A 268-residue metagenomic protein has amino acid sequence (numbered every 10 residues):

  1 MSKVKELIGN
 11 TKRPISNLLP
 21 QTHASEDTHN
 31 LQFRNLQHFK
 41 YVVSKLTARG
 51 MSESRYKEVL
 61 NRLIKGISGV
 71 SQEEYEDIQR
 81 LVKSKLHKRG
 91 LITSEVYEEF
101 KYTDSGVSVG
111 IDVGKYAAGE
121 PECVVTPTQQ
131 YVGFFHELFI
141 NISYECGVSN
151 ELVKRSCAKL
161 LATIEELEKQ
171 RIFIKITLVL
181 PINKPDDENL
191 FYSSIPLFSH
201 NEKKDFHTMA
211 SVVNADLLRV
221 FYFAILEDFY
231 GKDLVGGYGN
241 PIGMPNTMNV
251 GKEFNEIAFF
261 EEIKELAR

Functional and structural regions predicted by a protein language model:
M1-E137, I142-R268: Acidic, low-complexity intrinsically disordered regions
